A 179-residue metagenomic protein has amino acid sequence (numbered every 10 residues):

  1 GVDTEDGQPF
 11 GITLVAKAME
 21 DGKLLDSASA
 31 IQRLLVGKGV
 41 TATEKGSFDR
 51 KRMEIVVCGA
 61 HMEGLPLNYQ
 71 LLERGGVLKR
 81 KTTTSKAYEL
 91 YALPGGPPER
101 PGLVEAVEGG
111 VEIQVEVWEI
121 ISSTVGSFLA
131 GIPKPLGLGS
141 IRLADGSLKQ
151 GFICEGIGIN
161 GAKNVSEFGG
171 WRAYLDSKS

Functional and structural regions predicted by a protein language model:
G1-E54: Structural helix-boundary/capping segments
K38-S179: Domain-scale activation on soluble regions of proteins
